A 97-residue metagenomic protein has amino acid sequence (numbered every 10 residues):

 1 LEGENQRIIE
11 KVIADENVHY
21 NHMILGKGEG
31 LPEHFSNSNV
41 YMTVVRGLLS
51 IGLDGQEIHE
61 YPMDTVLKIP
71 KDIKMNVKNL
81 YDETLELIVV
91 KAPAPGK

Functional and structural regions predicted by a protein language model:
L1-H19, K97: A short, N-terminal "cap"/entry segment at the start of jelly-roll beta-barrel domains of the cupin/DSBH fold
Q6, H19-S36: Conserved short histidine dyad/triad with adjacent acidic residue
K11, Y20-I24, Y41, V66-K68 (+1 more regions): Conserved hydrophobic/aromatic beta-strand scaffold that supports enzyme active sites
H22, P32, Y41, Q56-H59: Short, surface-exposed secondary-structure edge patches
I24-G26, S36-I51, V90: Short, conserved beta-strand element in jelly-roll/cupin
P32-E33, I51-G52, I69, M75-Y81: Short beta-strand His + acidic residue motifs that chelate non-heme Fe in jelly-roll/DSBH and cupin folds
Q56-K71: Short acidic-glycine-tyrosine-enriched beta hairpin
E83-K97: A short hydrophobic beta-strand segment most commonly corresponding to one strand of the jelly-roll/cupin
